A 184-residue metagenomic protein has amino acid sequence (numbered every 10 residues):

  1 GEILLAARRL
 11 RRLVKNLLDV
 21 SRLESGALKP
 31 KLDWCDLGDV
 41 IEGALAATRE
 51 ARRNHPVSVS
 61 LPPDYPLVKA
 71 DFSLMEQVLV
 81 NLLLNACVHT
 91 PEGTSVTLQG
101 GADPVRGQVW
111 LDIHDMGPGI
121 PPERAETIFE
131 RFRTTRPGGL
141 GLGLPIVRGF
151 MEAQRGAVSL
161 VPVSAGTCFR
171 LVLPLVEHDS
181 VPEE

Functional and structural regions predicted by a protein language model:
L5-L10: Short alpha-helical segment of the dimerization/phosphotransfer core of two-component systems
K31-A46: A conserved beta-strand-to-alpha-helix junction within the catalytic ATP-binding
K31-C35, P56-P66: Conserved catalytic submotifs in the C-terminal HATPase_c
M75-E76: A residue-level detector for a conserved hydrophobic packing site within the catalytic ATP-binding domain
A86-C87: Short helix-loop "hinge" at the ATP-lid/N-box region of the Bergerat-fold HATPase_c
I120-F132: Short conserved segment of the HATPase_c
M151-E152: Detector for a conserved hydrophobic position within an alpha-helical segment of the HATPase_c
